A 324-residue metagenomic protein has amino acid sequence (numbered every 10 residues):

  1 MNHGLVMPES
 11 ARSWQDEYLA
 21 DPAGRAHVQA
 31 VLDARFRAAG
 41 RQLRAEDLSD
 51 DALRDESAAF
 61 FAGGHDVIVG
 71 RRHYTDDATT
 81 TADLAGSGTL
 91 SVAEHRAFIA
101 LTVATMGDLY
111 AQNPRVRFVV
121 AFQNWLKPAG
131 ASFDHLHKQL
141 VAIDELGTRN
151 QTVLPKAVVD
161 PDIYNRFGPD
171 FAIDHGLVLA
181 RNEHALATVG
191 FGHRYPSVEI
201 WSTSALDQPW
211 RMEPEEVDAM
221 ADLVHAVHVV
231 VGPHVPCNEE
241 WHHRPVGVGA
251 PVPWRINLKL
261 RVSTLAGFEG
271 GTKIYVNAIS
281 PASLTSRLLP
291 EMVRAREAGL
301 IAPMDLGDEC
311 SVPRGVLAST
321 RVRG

Functional and structural regions predicted by a protein language model:
M1-G324: HIT superfamily nucleotide-processing domains
